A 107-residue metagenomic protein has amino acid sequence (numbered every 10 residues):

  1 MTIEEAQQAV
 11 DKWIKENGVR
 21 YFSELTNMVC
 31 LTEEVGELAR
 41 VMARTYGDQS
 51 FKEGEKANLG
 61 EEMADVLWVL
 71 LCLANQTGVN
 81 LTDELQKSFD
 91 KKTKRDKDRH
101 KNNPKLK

Functional and structural regions predicted by a protein language model:
M1-M63, L67-K107: Flexible "arm" and connector segments at domain edges
